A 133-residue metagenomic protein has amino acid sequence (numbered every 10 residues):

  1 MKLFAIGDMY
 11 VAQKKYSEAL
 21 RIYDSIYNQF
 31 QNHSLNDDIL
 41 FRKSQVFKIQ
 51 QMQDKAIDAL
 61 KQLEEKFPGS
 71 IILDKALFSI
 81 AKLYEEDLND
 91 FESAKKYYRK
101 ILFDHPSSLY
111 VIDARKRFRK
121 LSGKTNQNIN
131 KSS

Functional and structural regions predicted by a protein language model:
M1-S133: Acidic, polar-rich low-complexity tracts and alpha-helical solenoid repeat scaffolds
